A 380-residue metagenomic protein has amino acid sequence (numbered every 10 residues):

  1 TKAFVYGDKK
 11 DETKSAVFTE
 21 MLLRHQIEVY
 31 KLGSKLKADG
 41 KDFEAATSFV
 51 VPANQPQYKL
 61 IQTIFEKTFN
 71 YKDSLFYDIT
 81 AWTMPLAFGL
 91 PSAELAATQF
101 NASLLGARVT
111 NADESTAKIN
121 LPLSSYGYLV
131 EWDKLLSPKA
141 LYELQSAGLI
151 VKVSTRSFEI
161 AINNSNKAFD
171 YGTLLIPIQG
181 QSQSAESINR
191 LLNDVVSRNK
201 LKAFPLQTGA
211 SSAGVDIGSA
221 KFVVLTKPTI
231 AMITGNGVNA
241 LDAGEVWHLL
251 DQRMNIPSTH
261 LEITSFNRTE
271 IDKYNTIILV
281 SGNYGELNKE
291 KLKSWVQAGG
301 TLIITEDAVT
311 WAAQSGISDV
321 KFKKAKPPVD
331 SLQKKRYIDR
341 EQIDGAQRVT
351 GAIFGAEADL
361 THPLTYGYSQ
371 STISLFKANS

Functional and structural regions predicted by a protein language model:
T1-S380: Intrinsic-disorder/low-complexity accessory segments
